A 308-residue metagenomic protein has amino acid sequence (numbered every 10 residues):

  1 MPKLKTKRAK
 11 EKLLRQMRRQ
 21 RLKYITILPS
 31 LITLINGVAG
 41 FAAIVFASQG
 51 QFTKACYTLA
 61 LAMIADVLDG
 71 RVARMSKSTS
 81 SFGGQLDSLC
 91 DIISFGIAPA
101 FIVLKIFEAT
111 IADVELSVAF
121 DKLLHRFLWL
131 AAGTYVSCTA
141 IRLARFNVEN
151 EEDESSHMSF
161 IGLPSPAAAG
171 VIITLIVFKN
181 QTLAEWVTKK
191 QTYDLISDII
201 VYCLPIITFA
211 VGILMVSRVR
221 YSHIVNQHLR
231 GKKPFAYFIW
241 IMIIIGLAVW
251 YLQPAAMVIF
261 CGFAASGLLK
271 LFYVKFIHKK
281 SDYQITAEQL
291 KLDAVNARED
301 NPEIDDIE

Functional and structural regions predicted by a protein language model:
M1-Q16, H157-E308: C-terminal membrane-associated helical module and adjoining short loops/tails
M1-V67, K270, K280, E308: Topogenic membrane-insertion module of multi-pass membrane proteins
L28-T33, A60, M75-L143: Multi-pass membrane catalytic core of lipid/isoprenoid biosynthesis enzymes
I32-I35, A55-A62, A131-T134, C138 (+4 more regions): Hydrophobic alpha-helical transmembrane segments of polytopic
V38, I64, L68, V72 (+2 more regions): Active-site His/Glu-centered metal-binding helix of metallohydrolases
F41-I44, L61, A65, P99 (+3 more regions): Alpha-helical transmembrane segments of polytopic integral membrane proteins, especially the permease/helical cores
A42-Y57, A100-L130, L175-C203, P254: Helix-coil boundary and interhelical linker segments in multi-pass alpha-helical membrane proteins
R71-S81, A140-S155, G162, V216-I224: C-terminal ends of transmembrane helices
